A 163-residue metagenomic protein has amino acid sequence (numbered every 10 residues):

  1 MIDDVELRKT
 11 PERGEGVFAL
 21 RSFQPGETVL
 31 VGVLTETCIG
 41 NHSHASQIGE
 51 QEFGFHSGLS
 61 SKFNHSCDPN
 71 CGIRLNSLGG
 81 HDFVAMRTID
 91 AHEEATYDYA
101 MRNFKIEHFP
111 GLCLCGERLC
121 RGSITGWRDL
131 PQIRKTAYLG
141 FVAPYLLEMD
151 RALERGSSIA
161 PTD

Functional and structural regions predicted by a protein language model:
M1-D163: Conserved catalytic SET/PR domain of SAM-dependent protein methyltransferases, capturing the structural core that binds
